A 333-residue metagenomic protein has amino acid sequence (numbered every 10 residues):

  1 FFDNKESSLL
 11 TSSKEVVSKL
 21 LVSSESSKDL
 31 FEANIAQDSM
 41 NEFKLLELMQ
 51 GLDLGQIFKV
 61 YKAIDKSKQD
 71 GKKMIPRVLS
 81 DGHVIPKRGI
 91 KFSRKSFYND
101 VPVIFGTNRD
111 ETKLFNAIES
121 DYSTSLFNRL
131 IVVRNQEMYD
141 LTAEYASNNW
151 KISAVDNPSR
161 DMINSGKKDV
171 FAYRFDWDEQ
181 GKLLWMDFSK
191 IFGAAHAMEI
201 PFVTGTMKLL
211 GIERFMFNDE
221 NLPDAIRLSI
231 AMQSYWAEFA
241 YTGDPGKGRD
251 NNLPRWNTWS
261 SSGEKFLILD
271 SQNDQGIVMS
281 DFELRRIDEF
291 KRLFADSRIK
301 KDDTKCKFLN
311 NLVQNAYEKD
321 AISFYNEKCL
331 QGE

Functional and structural regions predicted by a protein language model:
F1-E6, K19: Primarily recognizes the serine-hydrolase "nucleophile elbow" in alpha/beta-hydrolase and SGNH/GDSL folds
F2-D3, K59, N128, D140 (+3 more regions): Compositionally biased, low-structure terminal segments
L20-K44, G51, E289-N310, A316: Charged, glycine/proline-rich intrinsically disordered loops and linkers
E32-I226, Y235, T242, L330-G332: Substrate-gating cap/lid region and adjacent catalytic-acid/histidine neighborhood within extracellular/lumenal
H83-V84, I163-V170, D178, G211-E333: Alpha/beta-hydrolase-fold serine-hydrolase catalytic core, especially in secreted/extracellular enzymes
